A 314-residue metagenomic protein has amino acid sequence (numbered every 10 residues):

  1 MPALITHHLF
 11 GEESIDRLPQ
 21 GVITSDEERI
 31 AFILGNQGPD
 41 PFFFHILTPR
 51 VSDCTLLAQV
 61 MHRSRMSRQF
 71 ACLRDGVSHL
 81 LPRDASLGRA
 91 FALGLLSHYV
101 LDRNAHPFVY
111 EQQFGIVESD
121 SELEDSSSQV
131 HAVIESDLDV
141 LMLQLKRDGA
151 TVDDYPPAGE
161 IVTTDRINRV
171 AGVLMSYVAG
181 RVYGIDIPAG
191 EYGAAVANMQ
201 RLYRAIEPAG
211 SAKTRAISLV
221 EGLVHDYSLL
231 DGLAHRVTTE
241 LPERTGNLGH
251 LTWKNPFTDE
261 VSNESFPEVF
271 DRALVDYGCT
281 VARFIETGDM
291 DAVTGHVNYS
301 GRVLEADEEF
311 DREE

Functional and structural regions predicted by a protein language model:
M1-G94, Y99-E314: N-terminal leader/auxiliary helical segments
